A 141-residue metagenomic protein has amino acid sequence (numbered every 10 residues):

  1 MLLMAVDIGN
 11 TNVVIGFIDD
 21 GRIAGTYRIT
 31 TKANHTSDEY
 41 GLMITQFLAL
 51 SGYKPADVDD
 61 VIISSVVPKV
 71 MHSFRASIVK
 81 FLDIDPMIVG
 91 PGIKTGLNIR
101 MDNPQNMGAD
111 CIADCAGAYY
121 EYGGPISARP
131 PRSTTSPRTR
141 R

Functional and structural regions predicted by a protein language model:
M1-T26, A118, Y122-R141: Gly/Thr-rich phosphate-binding beta-strand-loop-beta motif of the actin/hexokinase/Hsp70
L2-T11, K32-G41, H72-D83, G124-P125: Phosphate-binding glycine-rich loops and adjacent basic patches that engage nucleotide phosphates, nucleic-acid
G16-I18, T45-F47, P86-V89: Short hydrophobic/aromatic-rich motifs at helix boundaries and adjacent loops
D19, Q46, A76, K80 (+1 more regions): Short, well-ordered alpha-helices that flank and scaffold nucleotide-derived cofactor binding pockets
G25-S73: N-terminal phosphate-binding loop and adjacent alpha-helix
I29-N34, P91-I93, A113: Short, acidic/turn-prone active-site loops that include or flank metal/cofactor- and phosphate-binding residues
Y53-N106: Short beta-strand-loop/turn "lid" adjacent to the catalytic site in phosphate-handling enzymes
I84-D85, I93, L97-R141: Phosphate-binding/catalytic loop of phosphoryl-transfer enzymes
